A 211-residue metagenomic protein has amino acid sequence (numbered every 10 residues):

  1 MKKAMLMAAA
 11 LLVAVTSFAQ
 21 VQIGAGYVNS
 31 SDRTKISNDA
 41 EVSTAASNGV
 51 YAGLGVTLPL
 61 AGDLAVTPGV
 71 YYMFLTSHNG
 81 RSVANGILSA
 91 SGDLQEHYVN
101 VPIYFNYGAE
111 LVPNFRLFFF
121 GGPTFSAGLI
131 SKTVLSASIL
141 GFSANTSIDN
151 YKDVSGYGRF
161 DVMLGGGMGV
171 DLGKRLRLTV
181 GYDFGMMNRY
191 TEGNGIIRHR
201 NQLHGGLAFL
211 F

Functional and structural regions predicted by a protein language model:
A14, A61, M73, E110-N114 (+1 more regions): Outer-membrane beta-barrel channels and translocator barrels
A19-V56, P113-F118, A137-I139, L210: Short glycine/proline- and aromatic-enriched beta-strand/turn motifs that initiate or cap beta-hairpins
V21, D63-V66, K174-V180: Repeated loop/turn-to-beta-strand initiation elements of outer-membrane beta-barrel proteins
Q22, V170, H199-F211: Outer-membrane beta-barrel "beta-signal"
G26-S30, Y71-L75, G122-S126, D183-G185 (+1 more regions): Outer-membrane beta-barrel pore domains and translocons
S31-S47, L75-Y98, S126-G165, N188-Q202: Extracellular/periplasm-exposed beta-strand and loop segments of Gram-negative cell-envelope proteins, dominated by
N48-L54, V99-I103, L117, V162-G166 (+2 more regions): Hydrophobic, lipid-facing positions within transmembrane beta-strands of outer-membrane proteins
G55-T57, Y104-G108, G167-D171, T179 (+1 more regions): Transmembrane beta-barrel domains of outer membrane proteins
